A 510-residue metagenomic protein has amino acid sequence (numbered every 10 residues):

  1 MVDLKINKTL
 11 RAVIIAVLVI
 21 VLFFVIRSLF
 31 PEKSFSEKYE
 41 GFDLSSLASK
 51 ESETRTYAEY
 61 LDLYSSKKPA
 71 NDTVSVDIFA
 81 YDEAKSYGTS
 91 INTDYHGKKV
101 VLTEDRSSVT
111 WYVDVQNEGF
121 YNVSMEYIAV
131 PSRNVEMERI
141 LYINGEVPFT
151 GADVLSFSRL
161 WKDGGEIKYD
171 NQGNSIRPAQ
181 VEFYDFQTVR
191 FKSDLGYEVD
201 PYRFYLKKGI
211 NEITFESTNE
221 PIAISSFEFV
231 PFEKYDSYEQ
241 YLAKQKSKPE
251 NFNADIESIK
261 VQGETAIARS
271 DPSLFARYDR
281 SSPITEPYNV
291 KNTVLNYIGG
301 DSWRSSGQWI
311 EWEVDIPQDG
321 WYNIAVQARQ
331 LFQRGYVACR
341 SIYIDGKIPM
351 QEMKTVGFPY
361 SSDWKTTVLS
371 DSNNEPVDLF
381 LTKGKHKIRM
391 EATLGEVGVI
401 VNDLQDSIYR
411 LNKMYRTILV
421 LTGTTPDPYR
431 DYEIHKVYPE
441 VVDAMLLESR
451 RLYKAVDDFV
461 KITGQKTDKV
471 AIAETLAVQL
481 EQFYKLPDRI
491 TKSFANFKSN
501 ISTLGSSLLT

Functional and structural regions predicted by a protein language model:
D3-L509: Extracytoplasmic
